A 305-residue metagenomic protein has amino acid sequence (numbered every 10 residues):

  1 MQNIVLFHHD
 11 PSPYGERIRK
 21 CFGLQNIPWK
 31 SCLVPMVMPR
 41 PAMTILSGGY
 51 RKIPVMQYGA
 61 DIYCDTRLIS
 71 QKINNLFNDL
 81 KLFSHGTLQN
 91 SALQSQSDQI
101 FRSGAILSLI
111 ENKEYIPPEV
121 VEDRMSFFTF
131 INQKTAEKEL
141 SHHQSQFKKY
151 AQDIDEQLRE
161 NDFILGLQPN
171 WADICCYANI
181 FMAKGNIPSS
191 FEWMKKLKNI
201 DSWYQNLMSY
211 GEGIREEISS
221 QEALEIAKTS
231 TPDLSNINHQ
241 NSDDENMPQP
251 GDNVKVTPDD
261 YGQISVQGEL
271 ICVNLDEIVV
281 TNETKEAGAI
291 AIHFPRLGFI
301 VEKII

Functional and structural regions predicted by a protein language model:
M1-F130, P248, P258, Q267-C272 (+1 more regions): GST-like domain detector, emphasizing the conserved glutathione-binding G-site in the N-terminal thioredoxin-like
Q2, L6-Y14, M208-Q221: N-terminal short leaders/motifs
L82-H85, L165-G166, E216: Short, hydrophobic secondary-structure boundary micro-motifs
S97-S209: GST-like fold's C-terminal all-alpha helical module
N179, S220-A223, D259: Histidine- and/or cysteine-centered catalytic micro-motif in compact active-site loops
E212-P250: Mixed-charge, Lys/Arg-rich low-complexity intrinsically disordered regions
V254-V256: Generic structural signal for buried aliphatic residues
